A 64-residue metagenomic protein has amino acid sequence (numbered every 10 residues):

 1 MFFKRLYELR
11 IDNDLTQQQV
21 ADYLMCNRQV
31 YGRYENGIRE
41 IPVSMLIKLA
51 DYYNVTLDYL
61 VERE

Functional and structural regions predicted by a protein language model:
M1-D12: A short, Lys/Arg-rich alpha-helix, primarily the initiator
I11, D22, D51: Alpha-helical residues within the helix-turn-helix
L15-R33: Short alpha-helical DNA-recognition segment
E35, Y53, E64: DNA major-groove recognition helix of helix-turn-helix
S44-Y59: DNA major-groove recognition helix of helix-turn-helix/homeodomain DNA-binding modules
